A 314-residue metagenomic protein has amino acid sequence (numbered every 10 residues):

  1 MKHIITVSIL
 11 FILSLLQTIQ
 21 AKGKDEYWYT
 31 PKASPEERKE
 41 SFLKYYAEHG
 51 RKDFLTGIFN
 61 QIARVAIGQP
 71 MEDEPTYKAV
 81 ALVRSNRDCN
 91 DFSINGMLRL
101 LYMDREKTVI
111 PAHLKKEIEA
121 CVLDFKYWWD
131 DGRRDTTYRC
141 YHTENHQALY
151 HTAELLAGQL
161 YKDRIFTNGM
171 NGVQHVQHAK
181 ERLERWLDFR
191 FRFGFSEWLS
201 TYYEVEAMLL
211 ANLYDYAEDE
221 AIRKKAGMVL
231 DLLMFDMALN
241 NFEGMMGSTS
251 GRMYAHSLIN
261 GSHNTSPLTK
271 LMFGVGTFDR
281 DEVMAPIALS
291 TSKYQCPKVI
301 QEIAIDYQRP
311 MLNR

Functional and structural regions predicted by a protein language model:
M1-G23: Bacterial Sec-dependent N-terminal signal peptides
K2, T18, I110-P111, I165 (+1 more regions): Short secondary-structure capping/junction motifs at helix and strand boundaries
I5-S8, P31-P35, N90, P111 (+3 more regions): Intrinsic-disorder-associated interaction segments
A21-K44: Intrinsically disordered, low-structural-confidence terminal and linker regions
A33, T56, A63, T167 (+7 more regions): Catalytic cores of extracellular degradative/oxidative enzymes
E40-A217: Aromatic-lined, polymer-binding surfaces characteristic of secreted/periplasmic polysaccharide-degrading enzymes
A221-R314: Extended polysaccharide-engagement surfaces of secreted carbohydrate-active enzymes
